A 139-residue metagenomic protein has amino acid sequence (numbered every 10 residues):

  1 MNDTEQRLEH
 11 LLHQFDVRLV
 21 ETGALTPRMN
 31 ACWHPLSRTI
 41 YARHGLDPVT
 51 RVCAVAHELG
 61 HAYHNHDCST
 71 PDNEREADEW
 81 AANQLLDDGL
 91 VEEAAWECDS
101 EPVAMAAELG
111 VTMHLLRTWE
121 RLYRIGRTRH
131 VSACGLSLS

Functional and structural regions predicted by a protein language model:
M1-S139: Active-site hotspot residues in diverse enzymes, especially metal/ion-binding acidic/histidine motifs
